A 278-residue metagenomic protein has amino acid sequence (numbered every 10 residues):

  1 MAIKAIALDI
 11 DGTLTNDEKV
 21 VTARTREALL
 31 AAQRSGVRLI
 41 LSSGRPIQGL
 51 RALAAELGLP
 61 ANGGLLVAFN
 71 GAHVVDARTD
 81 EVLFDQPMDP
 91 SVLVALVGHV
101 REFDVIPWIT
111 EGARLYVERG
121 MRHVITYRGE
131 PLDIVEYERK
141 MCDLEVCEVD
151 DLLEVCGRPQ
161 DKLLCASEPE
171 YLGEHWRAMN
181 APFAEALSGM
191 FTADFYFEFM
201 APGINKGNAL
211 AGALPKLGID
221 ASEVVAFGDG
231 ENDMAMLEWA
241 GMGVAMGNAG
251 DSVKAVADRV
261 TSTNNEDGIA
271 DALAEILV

Functional and structural regions predicted by a protein language model:
M1-A5, V21-T22, E198-V278: Mg2+-dependent phosphoryl-transfer enzymes with acidic/Ser/Thr/Gly-rich catalytic loops
M1-I10, E27-L30, R34, I219: Non-catalytic pre-domain segments flanking phosphatase-related domains
K4-E18, L96: Asp-based phosphoryl-transfer active-site loop
K19-G36, D85-V92, V146-D151, A201-P215 (+1 more regions): Short, acidic loop-to-helix structural element flanking the phosphoryl-transfer center in phosphate-processing enzymes
A23-L132: Active-site phosphate-binding/coordination module
T25, L50-A54, H175, M179 (+3 more regions): Hydrophobic packing residues within well-ordered alpha-helices of enzyme cores
G36-I40, A61-G64, K162, S222-E223 (+2 more regions): Short active-site oxyanion
H99, F103-I106, T110-F227: Conserved acidic, metal-coordinating active-site core of Asp-based, Mg2+-dependent phosphoryl-transfer enzymes
